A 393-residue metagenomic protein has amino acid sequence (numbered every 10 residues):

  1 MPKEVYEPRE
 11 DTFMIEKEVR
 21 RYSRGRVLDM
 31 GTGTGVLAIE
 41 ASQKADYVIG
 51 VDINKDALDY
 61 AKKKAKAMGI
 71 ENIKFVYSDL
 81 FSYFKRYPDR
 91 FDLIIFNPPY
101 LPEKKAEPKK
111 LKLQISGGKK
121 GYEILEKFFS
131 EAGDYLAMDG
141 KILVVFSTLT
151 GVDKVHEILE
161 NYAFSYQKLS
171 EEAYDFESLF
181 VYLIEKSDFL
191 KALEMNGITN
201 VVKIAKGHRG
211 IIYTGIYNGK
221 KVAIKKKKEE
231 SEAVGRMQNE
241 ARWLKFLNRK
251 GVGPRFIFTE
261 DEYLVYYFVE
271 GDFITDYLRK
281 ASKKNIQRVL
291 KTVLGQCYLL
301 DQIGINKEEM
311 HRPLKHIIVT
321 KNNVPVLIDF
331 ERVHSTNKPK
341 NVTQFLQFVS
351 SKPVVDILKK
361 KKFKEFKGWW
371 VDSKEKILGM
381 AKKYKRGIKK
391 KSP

Functional and structural regions predicted by a protein language model:
E10-Y87, L93-F96, P102-E107: Conserved SAM/SAH cofactor-binding pocket of Class I
P98-I124: Mobile active-site "lid"/loop adjacent to the S-adenosyl-L-methionine
E123-V181: Conserved Class I SAM-dependent methyltransferase catalytic core
V202-M237: ATP-binding glycine-rich loop module of kinase domains
K226-T259, R288: A conserved alpha-helical element in kinase catalytic cores
K250-G251, Y277-L314: Conserved kinase catalytic-core helix
R255-L290: Conserved structural core of kinase catalytic domains
V324-P393: C-lobe/activation-segment region of protein kinase-like
